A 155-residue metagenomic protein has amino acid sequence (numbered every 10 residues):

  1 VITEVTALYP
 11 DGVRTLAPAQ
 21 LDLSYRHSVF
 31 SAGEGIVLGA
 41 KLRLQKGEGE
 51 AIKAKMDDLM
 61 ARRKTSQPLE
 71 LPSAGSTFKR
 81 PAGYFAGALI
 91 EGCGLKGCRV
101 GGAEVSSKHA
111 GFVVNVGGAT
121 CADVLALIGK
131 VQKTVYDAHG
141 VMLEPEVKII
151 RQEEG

Functional and structural regions predicted by a protein language model:
V1-I2, S73: A gly/ser-rich beta-alpha-beta helix-loop segment of oxidoreductase catalytic cores
T3-A7: Short polybasic amphipathic segments
L8-A126, T134, A138, M142-G155: Phosphate/pyrophosphate- and phosphate-bearing ligand-binding catalytic cores of soluble enzymes
